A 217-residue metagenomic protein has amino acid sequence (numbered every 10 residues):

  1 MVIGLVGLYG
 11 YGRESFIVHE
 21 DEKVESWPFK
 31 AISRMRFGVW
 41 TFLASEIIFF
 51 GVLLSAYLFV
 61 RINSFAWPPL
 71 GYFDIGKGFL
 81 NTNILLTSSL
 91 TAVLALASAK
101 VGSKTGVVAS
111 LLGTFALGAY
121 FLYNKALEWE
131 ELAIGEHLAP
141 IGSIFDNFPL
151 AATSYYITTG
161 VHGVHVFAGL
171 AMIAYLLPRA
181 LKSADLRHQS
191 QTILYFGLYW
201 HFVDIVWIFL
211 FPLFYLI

Functional and structural regions predicted by a protein language model:
M1-I217: ...captures the hydrophobic TM-helix bundle architecture rather than a specific catalytic motif, and can also fire on
